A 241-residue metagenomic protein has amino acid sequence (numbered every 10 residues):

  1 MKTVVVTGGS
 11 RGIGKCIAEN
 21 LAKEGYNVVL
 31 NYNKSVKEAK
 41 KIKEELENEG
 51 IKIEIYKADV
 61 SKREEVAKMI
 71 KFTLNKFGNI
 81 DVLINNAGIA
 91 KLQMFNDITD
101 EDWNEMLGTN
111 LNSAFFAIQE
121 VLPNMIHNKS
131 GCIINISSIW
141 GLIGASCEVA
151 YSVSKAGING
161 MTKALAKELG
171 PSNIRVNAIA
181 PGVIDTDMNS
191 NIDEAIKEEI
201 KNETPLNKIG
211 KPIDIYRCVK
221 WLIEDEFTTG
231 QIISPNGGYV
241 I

Functional and structural regions predicted by a protein language model:
S10-R11: Conserved glycine-rich cofactor-binding loop
V36, K57-M69, D100: The beta1-alpha1 cofactor-binding region of Rossmann-like NAD(H)/NADP(H)-dependent oxidoreductases
M94-F95, T99-L107, N189, I196 (+1 more regions): Substrate-binding pocket helix/loop in short-chain dehydrogenase/reductase
I118, S154, T162: Active-site helix of classical SDR
P123, K167-P171: Alpha-helical segment proximal to the catalytic Tyr-Lys
S130, K208-P235, V240: C-terminal substrate-recognition "lid" of short-chain dehydrogenase/reductases
S138: Residue(s) in the substrate-gating loop at a strand-loop-helix junction that position the organic substrate next
